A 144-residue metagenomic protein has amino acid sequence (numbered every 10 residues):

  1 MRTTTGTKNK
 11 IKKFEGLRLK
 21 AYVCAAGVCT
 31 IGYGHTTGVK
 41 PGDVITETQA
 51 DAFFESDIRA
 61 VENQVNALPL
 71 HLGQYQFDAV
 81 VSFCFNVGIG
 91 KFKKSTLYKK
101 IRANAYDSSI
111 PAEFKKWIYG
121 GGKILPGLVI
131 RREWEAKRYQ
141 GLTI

Functional and structural regions predicted by a protein language model:
M1-V28, H35-V39, V44-L70, G90-I144: Long, amphipathic alpha-helical surface segments
I11, Q76-C84, E113-K115: Short alpha-helical scaffolding segments that buttress acidic/His motifs in well-ordered protein cores
Y33-G34, F83-F85: Active-site-proximal beta-strand/loop segments in catalytic clefts of secreted hydrolases
